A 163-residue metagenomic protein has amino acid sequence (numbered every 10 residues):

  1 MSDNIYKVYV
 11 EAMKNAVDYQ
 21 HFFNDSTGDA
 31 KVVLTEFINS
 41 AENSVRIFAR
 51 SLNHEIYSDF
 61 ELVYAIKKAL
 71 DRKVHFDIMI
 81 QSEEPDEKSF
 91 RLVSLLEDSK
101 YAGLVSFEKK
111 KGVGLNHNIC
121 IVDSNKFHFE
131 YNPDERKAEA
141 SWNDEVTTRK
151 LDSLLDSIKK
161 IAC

Functional and structural regions predicted by a protein language model:
M1-R46, R50-C163: PLD/PLD-like phosphodiesterase catalytic module centered on the HKD motif
